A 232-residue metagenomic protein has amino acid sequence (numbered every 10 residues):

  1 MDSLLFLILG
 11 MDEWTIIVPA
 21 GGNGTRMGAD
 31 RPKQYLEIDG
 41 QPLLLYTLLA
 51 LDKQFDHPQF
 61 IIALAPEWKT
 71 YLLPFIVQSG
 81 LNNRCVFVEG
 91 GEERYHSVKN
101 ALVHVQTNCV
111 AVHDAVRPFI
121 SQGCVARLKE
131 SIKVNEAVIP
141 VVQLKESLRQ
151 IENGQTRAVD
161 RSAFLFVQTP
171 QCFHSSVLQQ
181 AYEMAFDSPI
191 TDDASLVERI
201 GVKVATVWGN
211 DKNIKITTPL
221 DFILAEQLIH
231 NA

Functional and structural regions predicted by a protein language model:
I8-T70: N-terminal glycine-rich phosphate-binding loop and ensuing alpha1 helix
D12, E92, L165-A232: Conserved alpha/beta core of the MobA/IspD/sugar-nucleotide pyrophosphorylase nucleotidyltransferase superfamily
I17-G21, A63, H113, P140-Q143 (+1 more regions): Short beta-strand segments
V18, L44, A101, H113-D114 (+3 more regions): Residue-level signal for inorganic ion chemistry
M27, L51, L72-L73, L128 (+2 more regions): Hydrophobic packing residues within well-ordered alpha-helices of enzyme cores
F75-V77: Conserved hydrophobic residues forming the short capping helix/wall of the S-adenosyl-L-methionine
G80-E92: Conserved donor nucleotide-binding strand/loop of the catalytic core
E92-I151, T156, Q168: Conserved beta-loop-beta/alpha segment of the NTase-like Rossmann-fold superfamily that binds/positions NTPs
